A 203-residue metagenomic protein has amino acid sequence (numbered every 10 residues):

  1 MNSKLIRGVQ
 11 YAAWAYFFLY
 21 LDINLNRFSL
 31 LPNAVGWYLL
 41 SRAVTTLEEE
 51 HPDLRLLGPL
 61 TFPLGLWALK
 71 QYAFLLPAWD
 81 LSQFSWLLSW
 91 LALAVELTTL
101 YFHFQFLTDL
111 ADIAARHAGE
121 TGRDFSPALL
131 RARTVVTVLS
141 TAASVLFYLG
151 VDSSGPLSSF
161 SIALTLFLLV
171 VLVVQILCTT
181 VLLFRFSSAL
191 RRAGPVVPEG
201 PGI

Functional and structural regions predicted by a protein language model:
N2-Q10, H51-F62, L129-A132: Membrane-interfacial loop-to-transmembrane alpha-helix junctions, especially the N-terminal start
I6-Y20: Alpha-helical transmembrane segments
T45-L57, L81-S82, A115-F125: Membrane-interface helix-boundary motifs at transmembrane edges
W67-L81: Membrane-helix exit/interface motif
K70, L139-T165: Alpha-helical transmembrane segments and their membrane-interface junctions in multi-pass membrane proteins
F84-T99, L168: Alpha-helical transmembrane segments
T99-H103, P127-G150, V171-Q175: Hydrophobic alpha-helical membrane segments
T108-A142, F186-I203: Membrane-helix boundary/juxtamembrane motif in polytopic membrane proteins
